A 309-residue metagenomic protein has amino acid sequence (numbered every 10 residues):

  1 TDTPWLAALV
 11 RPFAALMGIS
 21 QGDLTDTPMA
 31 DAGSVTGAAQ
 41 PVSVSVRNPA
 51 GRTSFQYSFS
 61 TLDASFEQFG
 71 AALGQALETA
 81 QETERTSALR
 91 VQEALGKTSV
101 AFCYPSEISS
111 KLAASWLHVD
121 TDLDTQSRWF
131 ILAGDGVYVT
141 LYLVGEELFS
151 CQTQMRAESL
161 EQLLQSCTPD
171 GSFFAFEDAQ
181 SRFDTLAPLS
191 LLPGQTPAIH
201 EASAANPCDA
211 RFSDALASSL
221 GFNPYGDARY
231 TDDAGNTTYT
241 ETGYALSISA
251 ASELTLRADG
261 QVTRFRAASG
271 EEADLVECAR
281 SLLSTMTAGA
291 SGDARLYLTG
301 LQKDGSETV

Functional and structural regions predicted by a protein language model:
D2-L275, S281-T285: Preferential activation on post-signal-peptide N-terminal prodomains/segments of secreted or lumenal proteins
A268-V309: Extracytoplasmic beta-rich ectodomain segments of secreted or membrane-anchored proteins
